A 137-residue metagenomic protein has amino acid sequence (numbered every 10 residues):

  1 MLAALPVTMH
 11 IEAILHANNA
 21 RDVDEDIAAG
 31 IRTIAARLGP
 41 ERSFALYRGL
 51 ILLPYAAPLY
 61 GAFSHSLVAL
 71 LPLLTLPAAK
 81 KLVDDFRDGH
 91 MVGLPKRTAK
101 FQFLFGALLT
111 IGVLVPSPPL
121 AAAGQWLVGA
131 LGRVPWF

Functional and structural regions predicted by a protein language model:
M1-A13, R37-E41, Y47-F137: Hydrophobic alpha-helical transmembrane segments
E12-A35: Acidic (Asp/Glu-rich) catalytic motifs at the cytosolic membrane interface
D26-I27, F44-L46: Extended hydrophobic-aromatic, low-complexity segments
